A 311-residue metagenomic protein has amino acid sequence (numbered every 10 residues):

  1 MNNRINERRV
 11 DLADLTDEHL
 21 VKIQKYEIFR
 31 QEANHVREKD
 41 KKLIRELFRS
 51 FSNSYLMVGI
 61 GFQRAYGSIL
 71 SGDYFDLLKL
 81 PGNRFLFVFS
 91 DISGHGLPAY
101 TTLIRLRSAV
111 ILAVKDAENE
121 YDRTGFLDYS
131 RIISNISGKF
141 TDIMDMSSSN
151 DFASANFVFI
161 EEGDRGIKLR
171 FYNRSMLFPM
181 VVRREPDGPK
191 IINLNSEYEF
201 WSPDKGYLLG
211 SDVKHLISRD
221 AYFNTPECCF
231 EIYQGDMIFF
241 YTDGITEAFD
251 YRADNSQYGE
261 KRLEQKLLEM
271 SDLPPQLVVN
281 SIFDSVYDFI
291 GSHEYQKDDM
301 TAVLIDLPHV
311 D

Functional and structural regions predicted by a protein language model:
M1-G59, I69-F89, S93, I111-D311: Conserved subregion of the PPM/PP2C metallophosphatase catalytic domain
F62-Y66: The phosphoinositide-binding surface of pleckstrin homology
H95-R107: Conserved long alpha-helical elements within nucleotide-processing catalytic cores of c-di-GMP signaling and class III
